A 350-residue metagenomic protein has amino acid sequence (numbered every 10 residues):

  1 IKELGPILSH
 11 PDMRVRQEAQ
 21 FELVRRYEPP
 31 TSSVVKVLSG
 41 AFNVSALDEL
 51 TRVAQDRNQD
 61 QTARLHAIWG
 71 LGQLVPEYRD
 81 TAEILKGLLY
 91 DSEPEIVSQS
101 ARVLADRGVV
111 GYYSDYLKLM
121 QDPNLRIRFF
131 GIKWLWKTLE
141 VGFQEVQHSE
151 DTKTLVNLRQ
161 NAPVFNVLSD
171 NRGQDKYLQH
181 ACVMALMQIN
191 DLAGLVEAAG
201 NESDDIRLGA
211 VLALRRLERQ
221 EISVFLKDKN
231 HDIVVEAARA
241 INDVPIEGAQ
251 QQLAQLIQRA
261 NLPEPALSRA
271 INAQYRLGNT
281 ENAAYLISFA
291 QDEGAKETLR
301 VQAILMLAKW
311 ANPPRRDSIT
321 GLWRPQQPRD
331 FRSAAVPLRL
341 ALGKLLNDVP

Functional and structural regions predicted by a protein language model:
I1-P6, P29-Q55, P76-Y90, V109-Q121 (+6 more regions): Amphipathic alpha-helical scaffolding segments comprising HEAT/armadillo-like alpha-solenoid repeats
L4, L8-Y27, L65, W69-P76 (+1 more regions): C-terminal substrate/ligand-recognition segments
M13-R14, Q59-T62, P94-E95, V110 (+7 more regions): Alpha-helix N-cap/helix-start positions at coil->helix boundaries
E18, E49, A63-H66, I84 (+14 more regions): Alpha-solenoid helical repeat scaffolds
V24, G72, A105, W136 (+6 more regions): Structural signature of alpha-helical solenoid repeat scaffolds
V24, L47-D48, A54-N58, T62-L65 (+6 more regions): Signature for the C-terminal beta-barrel architecture of outer-membrane proteins
D204-G209, A213-E221, I233: Alpha-helical scaffold segments
